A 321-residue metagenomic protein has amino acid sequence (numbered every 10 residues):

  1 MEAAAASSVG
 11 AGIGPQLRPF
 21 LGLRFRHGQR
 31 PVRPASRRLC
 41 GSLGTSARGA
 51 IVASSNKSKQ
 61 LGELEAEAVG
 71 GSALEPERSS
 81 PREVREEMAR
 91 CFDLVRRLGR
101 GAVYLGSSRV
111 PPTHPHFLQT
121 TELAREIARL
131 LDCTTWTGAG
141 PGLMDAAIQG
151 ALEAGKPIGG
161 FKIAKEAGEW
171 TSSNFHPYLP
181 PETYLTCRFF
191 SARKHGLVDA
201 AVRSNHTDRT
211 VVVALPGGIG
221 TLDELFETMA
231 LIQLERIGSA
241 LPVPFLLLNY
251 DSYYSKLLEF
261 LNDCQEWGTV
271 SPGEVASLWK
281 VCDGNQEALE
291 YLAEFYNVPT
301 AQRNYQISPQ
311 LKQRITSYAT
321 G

Functional and structural regions predicted by a protein language model:
M1-S36: N-terminal chloroplast transit peptides
R33, R37-S72: Long amphipathic alpha-helical segments
N56-F161: Glycine-rich beta-alpha loop segments
T113-H114, P141-A146, K194, I219-L231: Short glycine/serine/threonine-rich phosphate/pyrophosphate-binding segments that cradle anionic phosphate groups
L118-T120, L130-L131, G142-P216: Acidic/glycine-enriched connector segments
T121, L152-E153, E227-I232, L261-Q265 (+1 more regions): Short, solvent-exposed amphipathic alpha-helical segments in soluble enzyme and RNA/protein-processing domains
P157-G168, T210, A214-P216, L222-E224 (+2 more regions): Short, acidic/small-residue loops that bind anionic groups at enzyme active sites
L248, S255-G321: C-terminal functional extensions of proteins
